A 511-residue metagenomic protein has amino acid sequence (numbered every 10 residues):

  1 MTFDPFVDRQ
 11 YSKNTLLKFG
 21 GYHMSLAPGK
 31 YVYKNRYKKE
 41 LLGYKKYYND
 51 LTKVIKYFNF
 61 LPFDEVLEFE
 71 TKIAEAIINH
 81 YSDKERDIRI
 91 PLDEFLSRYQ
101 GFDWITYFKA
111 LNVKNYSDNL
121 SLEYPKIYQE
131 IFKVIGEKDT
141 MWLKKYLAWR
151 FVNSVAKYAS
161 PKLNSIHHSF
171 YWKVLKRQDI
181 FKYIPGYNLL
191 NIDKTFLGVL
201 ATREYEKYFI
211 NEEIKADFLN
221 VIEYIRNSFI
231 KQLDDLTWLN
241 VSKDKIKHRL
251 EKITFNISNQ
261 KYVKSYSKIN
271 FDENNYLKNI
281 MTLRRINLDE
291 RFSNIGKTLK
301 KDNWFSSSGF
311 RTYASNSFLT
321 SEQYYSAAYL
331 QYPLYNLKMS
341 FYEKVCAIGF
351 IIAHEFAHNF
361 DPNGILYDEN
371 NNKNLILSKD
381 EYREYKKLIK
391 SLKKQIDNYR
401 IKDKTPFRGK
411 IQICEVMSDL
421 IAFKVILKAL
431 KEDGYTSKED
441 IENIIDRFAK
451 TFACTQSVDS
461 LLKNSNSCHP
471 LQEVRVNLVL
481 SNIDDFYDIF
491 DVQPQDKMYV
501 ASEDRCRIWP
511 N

Functional and structural regions predicted by a protein language model:
M1-I230, Q260, T282, N287: Noncatalytic, helix-rich "gating/capping" subdomain that lines the substrate-entry/channel surface of large enzyme
F63, K72, A76, D87-I105 (+5 more regions): Intrinsically disordered, low-complexity linker/terminal regions across diverse proteins
